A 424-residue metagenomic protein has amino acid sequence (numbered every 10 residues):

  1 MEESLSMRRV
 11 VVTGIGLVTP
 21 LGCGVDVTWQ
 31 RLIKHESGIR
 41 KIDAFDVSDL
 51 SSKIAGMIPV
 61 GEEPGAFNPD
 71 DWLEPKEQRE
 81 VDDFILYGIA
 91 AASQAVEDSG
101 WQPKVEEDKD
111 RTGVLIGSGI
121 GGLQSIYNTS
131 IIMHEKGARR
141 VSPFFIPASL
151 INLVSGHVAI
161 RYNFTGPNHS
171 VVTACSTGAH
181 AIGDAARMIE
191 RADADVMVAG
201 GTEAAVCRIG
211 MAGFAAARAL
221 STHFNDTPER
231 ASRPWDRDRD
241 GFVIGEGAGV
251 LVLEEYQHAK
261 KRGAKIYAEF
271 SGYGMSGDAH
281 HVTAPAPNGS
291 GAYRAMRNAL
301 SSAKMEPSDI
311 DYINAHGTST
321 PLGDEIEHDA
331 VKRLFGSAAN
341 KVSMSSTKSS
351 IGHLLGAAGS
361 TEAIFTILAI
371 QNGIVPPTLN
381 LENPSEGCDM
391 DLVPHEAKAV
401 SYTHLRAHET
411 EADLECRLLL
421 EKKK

Functional and structural regions predicted by a protein language model:
M1-E77, Q257-E269, I364-T378, R417: ACP-dependent fatty acid/polyketide chain-elongation machinery
R9-T13, R40, T227-A303, D311-Y312 (+1 more regions): Condensing-enzyme catalytic core mediating Claisen C-C bond formation in acyl metabolism
V12, E36-T173, T202-G213, P307-G323: Conserved beta-ketoacyl condensing-enzyme motif
G14, L32, A92, V114 (+10 more regions): Conserved small-residue
V47-V60, S125, A205-S232, G274-R294 (+3 more regions): Active-site-adjacent elements of ketosynthase-type condensing enzymes
G88-W101, I151-V154, A159-E203, F242-A264 (+1 more regions): Active-site-proximal alpha-helical scaffold in enzymes
E135-S142, H180-G183, R187, V196 (+3 more regions): Glycine-/small-residue-rich "gating" segment that lines the acyl/pantetheine channel and substrate pocket
T403-T410, K422-K424: Conserved small/polar residues in nucleotide/adenosyl-binding loops
